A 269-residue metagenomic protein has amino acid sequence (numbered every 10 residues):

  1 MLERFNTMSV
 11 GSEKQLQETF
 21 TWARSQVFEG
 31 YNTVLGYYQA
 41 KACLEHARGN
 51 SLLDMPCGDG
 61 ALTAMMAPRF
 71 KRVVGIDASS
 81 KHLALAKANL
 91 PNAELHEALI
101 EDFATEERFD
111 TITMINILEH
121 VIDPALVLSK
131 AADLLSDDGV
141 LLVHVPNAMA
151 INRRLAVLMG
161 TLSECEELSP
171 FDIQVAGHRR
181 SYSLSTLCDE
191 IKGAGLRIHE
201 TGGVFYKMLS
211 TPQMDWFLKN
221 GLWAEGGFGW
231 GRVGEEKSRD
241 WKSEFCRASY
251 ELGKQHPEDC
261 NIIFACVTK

Functional and structural regions predicted by a protein language model:
M1-E107, T111-I115, L128, G229 (+2 more regions): Conserved N-terminal segment of class I S-adenosyl-L-methionine
Q26-Y31, I122-D133, V140-C266: S-adenosyl-L-methionine-dependent methyltransferase catalytic module, highlighting the catalytic core
N50, D138-G139: Surface-exposed loop/turn positions
N116-H120: A short His-aromatic
